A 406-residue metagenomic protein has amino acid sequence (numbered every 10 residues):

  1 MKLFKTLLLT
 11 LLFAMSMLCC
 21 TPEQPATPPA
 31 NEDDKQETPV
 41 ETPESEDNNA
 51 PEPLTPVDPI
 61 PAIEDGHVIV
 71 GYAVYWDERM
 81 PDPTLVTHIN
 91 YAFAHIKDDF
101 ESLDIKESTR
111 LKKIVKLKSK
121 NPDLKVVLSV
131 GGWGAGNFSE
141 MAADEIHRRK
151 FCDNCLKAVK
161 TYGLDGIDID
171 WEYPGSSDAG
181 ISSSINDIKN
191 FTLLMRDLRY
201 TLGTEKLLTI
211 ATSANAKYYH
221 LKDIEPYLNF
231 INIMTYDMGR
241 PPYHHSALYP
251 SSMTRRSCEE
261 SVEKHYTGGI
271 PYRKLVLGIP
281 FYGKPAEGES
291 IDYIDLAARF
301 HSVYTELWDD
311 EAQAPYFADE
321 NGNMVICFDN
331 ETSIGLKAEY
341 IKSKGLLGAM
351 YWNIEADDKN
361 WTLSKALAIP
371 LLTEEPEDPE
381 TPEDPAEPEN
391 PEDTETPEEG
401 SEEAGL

Functional and structural regions predicted by a protein language model:
M1-L8: Bacterial N-terminal signal peptides that target proteins for export
L8-S16: Bacterial N-terminal signal peptides
M17-I63, E380: Bacterial Sec-dependent N-terminal signal peptides
E41, P53-V159, A247: Glycan-recognition patch characteristic of GH18 chitinases/ENGases and related GlcNAc/peptidoglycan-binding proteins
L54-D58, V130, K274-Y340, N360 (+2 more regions): Glycan-binding loop/region signatures in secreted carbohydrate-active enzymes
G66-H67, T87, P122-V126, G163-D165 (+4 more regions): Short, well-ordered coil/turn segments that N-cap beta-strands
I89, L128, I169, I231 (+3 more regions): Conserved, mostly hydrophobic/aromatic
K97-T109, D153, P174-V303: Substrate-binding surface in catalytic domains of secreted glycosidases
